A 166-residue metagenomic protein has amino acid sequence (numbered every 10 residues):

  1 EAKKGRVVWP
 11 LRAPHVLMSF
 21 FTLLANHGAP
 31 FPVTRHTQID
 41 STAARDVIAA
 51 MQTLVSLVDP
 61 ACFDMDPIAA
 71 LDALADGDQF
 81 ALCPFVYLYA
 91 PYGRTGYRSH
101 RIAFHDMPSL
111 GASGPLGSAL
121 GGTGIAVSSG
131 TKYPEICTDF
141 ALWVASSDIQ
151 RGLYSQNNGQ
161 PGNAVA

Functional and structural regions predicted by a protein language model:
A2-T37, D76-A81: Extracytoplasmic/periplasmic solute-binding protein
S19, A43-D46, A50, A69 (+3 more regions): Extracytoplasmic/secreted proteins, especially bacterial periplasmic and envelope-associated proteins
S19-T22, T42-V47, A69, P91 (+1 more regions): Extracytoplasmic/secretory soluble proteins
L24, M51-V55, L74, Y92 (+1 more regions): A generic structural signal for nonpolar/aromatic side chains embedded in well-ordered alpha-helices
G28, V55-D59, V144, D148: Sec/Tat-exported extracytoplasmic proteins
T34-M65, M107: Glycine-centered hinge/linker elements that transmit conformational signals in sensory and ligand-binding systems
L57-Y133: Extracytoplasmic/periplasmic substrate-binding proteins
T123-A166: Mature extracytoplasmic/periplasmic domains
